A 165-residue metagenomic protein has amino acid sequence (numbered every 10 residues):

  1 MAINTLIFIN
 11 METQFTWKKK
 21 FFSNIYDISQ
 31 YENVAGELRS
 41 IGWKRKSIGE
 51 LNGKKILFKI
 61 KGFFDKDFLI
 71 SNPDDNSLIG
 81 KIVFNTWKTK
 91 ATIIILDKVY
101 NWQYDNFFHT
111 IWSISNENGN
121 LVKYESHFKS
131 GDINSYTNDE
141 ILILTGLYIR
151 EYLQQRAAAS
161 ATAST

Functional and structural regions predicted by a protein language model:
A2-K55, D74-T165: Low-complexity or membrane-interfacial segments used for flexible interactions
F63-S71, F84: A low-complexity, Ser/Thr/Gly/Pro-enriched, surface-exposed linker/loop concept that marks segments flanking
